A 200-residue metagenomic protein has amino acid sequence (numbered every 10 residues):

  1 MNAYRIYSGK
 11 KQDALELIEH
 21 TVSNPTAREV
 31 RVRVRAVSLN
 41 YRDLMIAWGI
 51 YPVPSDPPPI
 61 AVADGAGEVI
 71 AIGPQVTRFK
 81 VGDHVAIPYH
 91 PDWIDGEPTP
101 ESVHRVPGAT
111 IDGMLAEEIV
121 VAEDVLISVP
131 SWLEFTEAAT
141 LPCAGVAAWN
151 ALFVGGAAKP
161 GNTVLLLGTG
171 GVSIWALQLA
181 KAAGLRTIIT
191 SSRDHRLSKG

Functional and structural regions predicted by a protein language model:
N2, E29-R31, T163: Residues that mark the start of a beta-strand
K10-L17, Y41-D43: Short N-terminal binding/cap micro-motifs at the start of the first secondary-structure element
V22-V37, I50-I94, T110-D112, P130-L133: Glycine-rich beta-strand-centered segment in the early N-terminal region that forms part of a ligand/cofactor-binding
Y41-A47, G96: Cytochrome P450 core scaffold surrounding the K-helix E-X-X-R motif and the conserved "meander" helix-loop region
H84-V85, S131-G200: Mid-domain Rossmann-like dinucleotide-binding core that forms the NAD(H)/NADP(H) cofactor-binding site
D92-S102: Short, Lys/Arg- and Gly-enriched loop/turn segments at beta-strand edges
H104-E118: Short peripheral tails and domain-boundary helices/loops at the edges of structured domains
V120-S128: Structured surface patches comprising rigid loops and adjacent beta-strands/short helices at the edges of well-ordered
